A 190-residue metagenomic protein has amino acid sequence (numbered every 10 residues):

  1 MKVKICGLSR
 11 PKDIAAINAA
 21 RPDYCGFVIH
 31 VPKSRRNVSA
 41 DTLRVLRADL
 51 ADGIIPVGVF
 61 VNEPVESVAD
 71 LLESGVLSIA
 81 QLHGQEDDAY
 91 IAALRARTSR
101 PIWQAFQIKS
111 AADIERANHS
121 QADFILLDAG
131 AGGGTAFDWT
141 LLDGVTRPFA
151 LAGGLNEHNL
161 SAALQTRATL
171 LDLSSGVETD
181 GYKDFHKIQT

Functional and structural regions predicted by a protein language model:
M1-S9, I55-E63, L151, E178: Active-site mouth loops of central-metabolism enzymes
K4-A16, A20, V28-H30: N-terminal beta1-alpha1 ligand-phosphate binding loop
C6-G7, Y24-F27, S78-Q81, W103 (+2 more regions): Conserved beta-strand positions in the central sheet of alpha/beta enzyme cores
S9, V31, R35, F60 (+3 more regions): Structured beta->alpha junctions
A16-G26, S74-I79, H119-S120: Catalytic domains of carbohydrate-active enzymes, especially glycoside hydrolases
Y24-D41: Glycine-rich, proline-tolerant flexible connector loops at the mouths of alpha/beta enzymes
A40-A51, D70-S74, Q85-S175, T179-T190: Short loop-to-alpha-helix "cap/lid" segments that border enzyme active sites across diverse enzyme classes
I55-F60, S67-I79, I125: Active-site beta->alpha loop and helix N-cap motifs at the rims of alpha/beta catalytic domains
